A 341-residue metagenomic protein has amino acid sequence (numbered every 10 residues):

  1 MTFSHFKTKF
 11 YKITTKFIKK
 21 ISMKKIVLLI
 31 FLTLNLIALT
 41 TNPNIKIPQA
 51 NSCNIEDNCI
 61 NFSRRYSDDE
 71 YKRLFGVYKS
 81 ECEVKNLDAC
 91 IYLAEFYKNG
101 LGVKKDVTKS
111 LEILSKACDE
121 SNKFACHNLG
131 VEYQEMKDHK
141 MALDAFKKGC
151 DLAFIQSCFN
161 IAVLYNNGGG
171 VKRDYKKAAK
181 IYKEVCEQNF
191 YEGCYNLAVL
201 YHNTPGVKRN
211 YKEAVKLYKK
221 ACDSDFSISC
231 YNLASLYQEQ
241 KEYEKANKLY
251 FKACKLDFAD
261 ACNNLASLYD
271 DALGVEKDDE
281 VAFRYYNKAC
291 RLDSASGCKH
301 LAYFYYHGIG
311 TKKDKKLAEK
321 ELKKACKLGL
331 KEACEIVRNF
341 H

Functional and structural regions predicted by a protein language model:
T14, K20-P43: Classical Sec-dependent N-terminal signal peptides that target proteins to the secretory pathway
L39-V77, E81-V84: N-terminal leader/linker segments that initiate helical-solenoid repeat arrays
N54-I55, S63, E83-N86, N99-L101 (+14 more regions): Short helix-capping/linker turns of helical repeat alpha-solenoids
C59-Y66, V77, Y92-N99, C126-E135 (+6 more regions): Hydrophobic face of amphipathic alpha-helices that form TPR/SEL1-like repeat modules and related alpha-solenoid
